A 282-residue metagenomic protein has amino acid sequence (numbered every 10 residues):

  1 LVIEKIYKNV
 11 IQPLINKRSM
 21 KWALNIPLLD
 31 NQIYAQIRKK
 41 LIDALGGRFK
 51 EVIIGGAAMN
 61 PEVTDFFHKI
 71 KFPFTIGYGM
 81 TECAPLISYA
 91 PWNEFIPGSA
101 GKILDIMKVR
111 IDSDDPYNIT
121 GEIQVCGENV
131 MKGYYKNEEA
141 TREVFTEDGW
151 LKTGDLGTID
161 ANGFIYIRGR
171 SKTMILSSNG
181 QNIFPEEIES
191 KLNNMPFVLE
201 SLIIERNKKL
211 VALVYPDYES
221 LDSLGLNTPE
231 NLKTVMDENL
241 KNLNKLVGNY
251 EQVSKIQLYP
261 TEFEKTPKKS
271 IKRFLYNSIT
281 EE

Functional and structural regions predicted by a protein language model:
V2-F95, K108, L199: Gly/Ser/Thr-rich phosphate-binding loop
G56, V109, G163, L192 (+3 more regions): Residue-level signal for inorganic ion chemistry
G79-C83, T153, S177-S178, T266-K268: Ser/Thr-glycine-rich phosphate-binding loops at phosphate-binding pockets of nucleotides, nucleotide cofactors
I103, R110, Y117-S177: Conserved ATP-binding/catalytic segment of the ANL
I119, D160, Y166, I183 (+2 more regions): Generic structural signal for well-ordered beta-strand positions
G127, K132-G133, L156-N249: AMP-binding/adenylate-forming catalytic core of the ANL superfamily
Y215, V253, L258-I279: Flexible lysine-rich "adenylation lid" loop at the C-terminal edge of ANL adenylation domains
